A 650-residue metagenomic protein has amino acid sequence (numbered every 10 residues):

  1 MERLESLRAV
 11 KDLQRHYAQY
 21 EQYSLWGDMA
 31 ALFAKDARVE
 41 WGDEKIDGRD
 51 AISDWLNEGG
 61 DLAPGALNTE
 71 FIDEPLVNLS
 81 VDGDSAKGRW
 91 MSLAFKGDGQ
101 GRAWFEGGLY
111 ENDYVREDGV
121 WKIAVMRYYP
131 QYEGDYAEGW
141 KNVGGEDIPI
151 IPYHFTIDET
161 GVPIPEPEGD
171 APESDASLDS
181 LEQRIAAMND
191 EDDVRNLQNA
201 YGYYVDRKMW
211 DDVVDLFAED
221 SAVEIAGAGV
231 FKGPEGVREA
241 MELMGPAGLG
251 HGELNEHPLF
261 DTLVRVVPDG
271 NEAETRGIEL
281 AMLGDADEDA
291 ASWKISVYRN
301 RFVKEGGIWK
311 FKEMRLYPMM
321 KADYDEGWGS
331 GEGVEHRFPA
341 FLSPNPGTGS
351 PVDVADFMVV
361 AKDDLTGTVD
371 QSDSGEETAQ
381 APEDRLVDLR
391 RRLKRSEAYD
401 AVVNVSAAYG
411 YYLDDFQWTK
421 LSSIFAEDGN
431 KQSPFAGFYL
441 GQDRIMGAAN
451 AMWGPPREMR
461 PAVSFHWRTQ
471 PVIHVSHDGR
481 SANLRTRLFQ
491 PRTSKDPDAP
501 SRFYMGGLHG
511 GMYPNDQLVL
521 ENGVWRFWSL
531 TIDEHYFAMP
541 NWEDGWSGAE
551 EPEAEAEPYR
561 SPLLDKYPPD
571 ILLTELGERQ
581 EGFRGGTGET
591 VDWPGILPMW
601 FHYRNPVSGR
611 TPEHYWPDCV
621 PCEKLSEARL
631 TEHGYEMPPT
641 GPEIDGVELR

Functional and structural regions predicted by a protein language model:
M1-L13, G101, E117-R207, D289 (+4 more regions): Terminal "cap-and-tail" regions of soluble proteins that handle hydrophobic small molecules
V10-L13, W26, F33, I52 (+10 more regions): Fold-core signature of tandem repeat domains
L13-H16, D28, L32, L109-D113 (+10 more regions): Short, hydrophobic/aromatic alpha-helical segments in well-folded domains
Y17, W26, G88-M91, F105 (+15 more regions): Tryptophan-centric aromatic hotspots in well-structured domains and transmembrane helices
W26-A94, W210-D285, W418-K495: A solvent-exposed, acidic/Ser-Thr-rich amphipathic alpha-helical stretch
P64-G65, A94-W104, E133, M282-S292 (+3 more regions): Short, cysteine-centered beta-strand-loop-beta hairpins and adjacent loop/turn segments enriched in charged/polar
I72-V77, L109-V115, L259-V264, V297-V303 (+4 more regions): Hydrophobic/aromatic beta-strand elements that line small-molecule binding cavities or substrate pockets in beta-rich
S92-K96, Y114-R116, P130, A281-L283 (+3 more regions): Beta-strand elements of well-folded, non-transmembrane domains
